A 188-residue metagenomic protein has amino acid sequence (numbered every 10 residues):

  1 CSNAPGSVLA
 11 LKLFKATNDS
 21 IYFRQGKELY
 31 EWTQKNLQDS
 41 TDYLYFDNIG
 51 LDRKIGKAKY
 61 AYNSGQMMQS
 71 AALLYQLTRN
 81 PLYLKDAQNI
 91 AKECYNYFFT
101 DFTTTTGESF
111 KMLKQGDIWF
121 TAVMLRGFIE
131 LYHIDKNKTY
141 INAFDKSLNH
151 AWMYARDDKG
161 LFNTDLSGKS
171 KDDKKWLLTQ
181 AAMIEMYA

Functional and structural regions predicted by a protein language model:
N3, A10, F23-N36: Eukaryote-skewed repeat-based solenoidal scaffolds used as protein-protein interaction platforms, primarily
P5-D19, Q66-N80, V123-N137, A182-A188: Well-ordered alpha-helical scaffold segments within catalytic/enzyme domains
K15, E31-K35, Q76, K92-N96 (+1 more regions): Amphipathic alpha-helical segments of tetratricopeptide repeats
D42-N48: Low-complexity, Gly/Ser/Thr/Pro-rich intrinsically disordered linker/tail segments
N48-T78, Q88: Pocket-lining segment of extracytoplasmic ligand-binding domains
L82, Q88-N89, E93-A188: CBM-like carbohydrate-recognition segments
